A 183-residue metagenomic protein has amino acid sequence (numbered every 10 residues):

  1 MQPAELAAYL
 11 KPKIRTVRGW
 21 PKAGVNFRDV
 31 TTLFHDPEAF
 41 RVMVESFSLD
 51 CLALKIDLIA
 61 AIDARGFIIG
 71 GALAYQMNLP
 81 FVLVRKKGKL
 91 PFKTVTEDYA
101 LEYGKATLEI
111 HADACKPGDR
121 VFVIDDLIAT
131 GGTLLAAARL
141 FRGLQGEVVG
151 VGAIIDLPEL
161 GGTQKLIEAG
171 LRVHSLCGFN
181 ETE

Functional and structural regions predicted by a protein language model:
M1-E183: PRPP-associated nucleotide enzymes
